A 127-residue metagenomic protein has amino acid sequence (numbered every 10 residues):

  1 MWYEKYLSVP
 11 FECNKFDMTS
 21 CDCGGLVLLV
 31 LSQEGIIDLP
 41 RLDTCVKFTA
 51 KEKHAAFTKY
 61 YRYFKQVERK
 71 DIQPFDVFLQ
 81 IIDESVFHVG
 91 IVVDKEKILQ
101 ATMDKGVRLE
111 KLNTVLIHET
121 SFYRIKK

Functional and structural regions predicted by a protein language model:
M1-F64, P74, Q80-D83, F87-H88 (+1 more regions): N-terminal capping segments
F64-V67, I81-K127: Aromatic- and glycine-rich peptidoglycan recognition patches
